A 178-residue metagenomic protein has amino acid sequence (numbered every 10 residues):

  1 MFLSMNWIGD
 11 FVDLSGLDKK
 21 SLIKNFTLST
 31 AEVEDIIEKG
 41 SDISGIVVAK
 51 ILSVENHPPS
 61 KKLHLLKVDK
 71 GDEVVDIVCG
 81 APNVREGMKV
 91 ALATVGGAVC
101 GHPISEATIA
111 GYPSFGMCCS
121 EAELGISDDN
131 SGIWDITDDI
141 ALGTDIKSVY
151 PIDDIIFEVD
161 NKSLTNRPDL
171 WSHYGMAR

Functional and structural regions predicted by a protein language model:
M1-R178: Phosphate-backbone binding interfaces of nucleic-acid-interacting proteins
